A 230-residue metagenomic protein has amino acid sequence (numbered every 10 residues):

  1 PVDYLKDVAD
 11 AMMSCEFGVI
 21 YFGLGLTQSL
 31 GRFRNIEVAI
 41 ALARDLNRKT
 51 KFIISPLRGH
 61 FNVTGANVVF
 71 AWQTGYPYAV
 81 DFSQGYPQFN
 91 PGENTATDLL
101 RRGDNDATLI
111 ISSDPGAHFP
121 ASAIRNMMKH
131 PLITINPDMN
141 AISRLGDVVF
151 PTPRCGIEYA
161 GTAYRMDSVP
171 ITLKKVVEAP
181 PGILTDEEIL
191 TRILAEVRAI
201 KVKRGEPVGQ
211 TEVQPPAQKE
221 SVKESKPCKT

Functional and structural regions predicted by a protein language model:
P1-K51, G75-P77, D81-T230: Non-catalytic alpha/beta scaffold blocks inside enzyme catalytic domains
K51-P77: Short connector loops at secondary-structure junctions
